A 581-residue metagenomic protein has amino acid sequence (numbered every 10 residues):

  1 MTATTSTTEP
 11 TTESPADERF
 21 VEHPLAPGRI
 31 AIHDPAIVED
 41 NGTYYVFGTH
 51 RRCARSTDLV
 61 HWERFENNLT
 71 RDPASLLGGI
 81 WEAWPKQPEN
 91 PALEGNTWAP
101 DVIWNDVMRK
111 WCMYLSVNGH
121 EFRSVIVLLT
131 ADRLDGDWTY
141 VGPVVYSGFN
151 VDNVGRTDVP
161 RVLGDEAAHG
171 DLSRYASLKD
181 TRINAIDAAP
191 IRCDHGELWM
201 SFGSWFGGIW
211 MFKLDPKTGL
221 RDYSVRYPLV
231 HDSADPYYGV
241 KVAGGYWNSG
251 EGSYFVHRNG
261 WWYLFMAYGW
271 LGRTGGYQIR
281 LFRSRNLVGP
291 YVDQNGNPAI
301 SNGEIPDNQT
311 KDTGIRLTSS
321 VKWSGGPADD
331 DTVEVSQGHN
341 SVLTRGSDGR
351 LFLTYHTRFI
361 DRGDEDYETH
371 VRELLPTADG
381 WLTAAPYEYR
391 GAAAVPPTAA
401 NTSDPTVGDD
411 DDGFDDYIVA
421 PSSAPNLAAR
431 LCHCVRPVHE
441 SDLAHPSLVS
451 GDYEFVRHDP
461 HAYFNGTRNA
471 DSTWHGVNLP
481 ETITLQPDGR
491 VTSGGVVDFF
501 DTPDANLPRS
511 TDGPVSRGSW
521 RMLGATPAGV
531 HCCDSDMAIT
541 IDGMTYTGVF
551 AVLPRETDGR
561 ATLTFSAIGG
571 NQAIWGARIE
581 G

Functional and structural regions predicted by a protein language model:
T2-G581: Carbohydrate-active catalytic/glycan-binding domains of CAZyme proteins, especially the secreted or lumenal ectodomains
